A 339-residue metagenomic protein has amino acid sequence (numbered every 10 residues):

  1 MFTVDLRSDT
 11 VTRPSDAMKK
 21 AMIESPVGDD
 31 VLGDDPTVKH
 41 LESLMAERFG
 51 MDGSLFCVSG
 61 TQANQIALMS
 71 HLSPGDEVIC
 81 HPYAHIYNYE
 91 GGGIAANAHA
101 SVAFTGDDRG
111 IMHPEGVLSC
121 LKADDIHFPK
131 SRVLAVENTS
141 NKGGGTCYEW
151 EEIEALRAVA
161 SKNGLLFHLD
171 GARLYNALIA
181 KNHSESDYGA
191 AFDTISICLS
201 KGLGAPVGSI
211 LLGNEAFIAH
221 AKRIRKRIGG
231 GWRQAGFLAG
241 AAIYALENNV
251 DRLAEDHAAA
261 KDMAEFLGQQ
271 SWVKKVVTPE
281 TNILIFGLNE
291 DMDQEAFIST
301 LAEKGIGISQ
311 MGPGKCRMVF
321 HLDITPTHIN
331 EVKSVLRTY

Functional and structural regions predicted by a protein language model:
M1-N289, E295-K304, S309-I324, V332-Y339: Conserved PLP-enzyme active-site core in the AAT-like
